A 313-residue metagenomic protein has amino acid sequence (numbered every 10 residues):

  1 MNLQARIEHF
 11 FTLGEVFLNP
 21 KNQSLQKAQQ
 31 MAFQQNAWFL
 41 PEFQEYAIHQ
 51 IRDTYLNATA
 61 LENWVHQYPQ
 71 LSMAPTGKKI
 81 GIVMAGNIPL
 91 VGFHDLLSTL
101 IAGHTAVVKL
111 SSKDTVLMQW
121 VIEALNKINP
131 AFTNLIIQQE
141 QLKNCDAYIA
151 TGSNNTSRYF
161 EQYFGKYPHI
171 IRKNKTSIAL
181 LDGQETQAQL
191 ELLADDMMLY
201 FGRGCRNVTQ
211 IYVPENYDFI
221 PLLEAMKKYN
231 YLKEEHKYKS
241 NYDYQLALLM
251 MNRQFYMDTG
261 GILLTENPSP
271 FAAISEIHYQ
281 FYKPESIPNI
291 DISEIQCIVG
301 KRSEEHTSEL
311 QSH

Functional and structural regions predicted by a protein language model:
M1, I7-H9, L13, E215-V299: Internal helical hairpin/lid segments
M1-G81, I277-N289, E294-E304: N-terminal Rossmann-like NAD(P)+-binding subdomain of aldehyde/semialdehyde dehydrogenases
W64-N126: Conserved small-residue-rich beta-alpha loop and adjacent elements that most often cradle the phosphate/pyrophosphate
Q67-N87, Q139-N144, N154, I262-Y279: Donor nucleotide-activated moiety binding/catalytic core segment of transferases that use nucleotide-activated donors
M118-V121, F160, L222: Hydrophobic packing residues within well-ordered alpha-helices of enzyme cores
N129-Y217, A273: Conserved NAD(P)+-binding/catalytic subdomain of aldehyde/semialdehyde dehydrogenases
K166-H169, E276-Y279, S308: Active-site regions of enzymes building and remodeling cell-envelope glycoconjugates
E305-S312: Conserved small/polar residues in nucleotide/adenosyl-binding loops
